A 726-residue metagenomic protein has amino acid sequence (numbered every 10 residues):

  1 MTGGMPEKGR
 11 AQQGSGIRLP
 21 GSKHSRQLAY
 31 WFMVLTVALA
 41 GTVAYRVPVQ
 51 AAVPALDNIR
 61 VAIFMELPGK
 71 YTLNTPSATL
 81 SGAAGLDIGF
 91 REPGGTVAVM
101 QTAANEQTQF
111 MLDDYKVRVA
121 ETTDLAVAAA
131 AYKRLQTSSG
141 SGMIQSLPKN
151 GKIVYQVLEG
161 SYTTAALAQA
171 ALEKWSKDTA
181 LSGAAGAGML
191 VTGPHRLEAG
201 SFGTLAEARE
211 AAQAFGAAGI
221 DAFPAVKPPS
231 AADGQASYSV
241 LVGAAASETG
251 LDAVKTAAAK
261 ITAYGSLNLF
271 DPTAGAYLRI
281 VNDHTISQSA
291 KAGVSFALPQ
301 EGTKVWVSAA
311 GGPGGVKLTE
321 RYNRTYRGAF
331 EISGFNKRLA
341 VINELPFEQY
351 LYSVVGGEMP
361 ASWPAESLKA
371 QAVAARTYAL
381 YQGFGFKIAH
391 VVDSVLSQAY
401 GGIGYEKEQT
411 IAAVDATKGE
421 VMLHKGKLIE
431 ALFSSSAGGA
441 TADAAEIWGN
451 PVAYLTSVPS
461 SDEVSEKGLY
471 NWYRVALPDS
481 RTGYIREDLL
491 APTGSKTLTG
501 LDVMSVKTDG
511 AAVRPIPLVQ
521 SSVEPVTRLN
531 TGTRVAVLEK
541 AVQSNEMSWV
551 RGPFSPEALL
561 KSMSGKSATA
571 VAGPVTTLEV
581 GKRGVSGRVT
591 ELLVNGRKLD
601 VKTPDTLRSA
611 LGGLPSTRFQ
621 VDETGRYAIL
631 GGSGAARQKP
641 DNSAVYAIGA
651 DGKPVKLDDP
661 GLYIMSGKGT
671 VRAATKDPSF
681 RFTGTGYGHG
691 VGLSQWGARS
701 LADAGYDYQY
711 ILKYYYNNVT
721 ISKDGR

Functional and structural regions predicted by a protein language model:
T2-R726: Conserved, single-site charged/polar hotspot
